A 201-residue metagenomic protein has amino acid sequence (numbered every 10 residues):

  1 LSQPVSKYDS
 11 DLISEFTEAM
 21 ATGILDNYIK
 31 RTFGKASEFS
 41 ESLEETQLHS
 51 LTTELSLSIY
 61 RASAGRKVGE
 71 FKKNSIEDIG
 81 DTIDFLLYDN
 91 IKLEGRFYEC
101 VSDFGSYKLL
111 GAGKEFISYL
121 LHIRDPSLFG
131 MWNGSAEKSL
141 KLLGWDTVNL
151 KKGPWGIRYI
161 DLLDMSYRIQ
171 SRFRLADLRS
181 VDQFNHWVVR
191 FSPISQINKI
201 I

Functional and structural regions predicted by a protein language model:
L1-L110, D125-I201: An N-terminal alpha-helical hairpin/helix-loop-helix interaction module that forms a charged, gly/pro-flexible surface
I117-R124: Contiguous, well-ordered alpha-helical segments that form the cores/surfaces of helical PPI scaffolds
